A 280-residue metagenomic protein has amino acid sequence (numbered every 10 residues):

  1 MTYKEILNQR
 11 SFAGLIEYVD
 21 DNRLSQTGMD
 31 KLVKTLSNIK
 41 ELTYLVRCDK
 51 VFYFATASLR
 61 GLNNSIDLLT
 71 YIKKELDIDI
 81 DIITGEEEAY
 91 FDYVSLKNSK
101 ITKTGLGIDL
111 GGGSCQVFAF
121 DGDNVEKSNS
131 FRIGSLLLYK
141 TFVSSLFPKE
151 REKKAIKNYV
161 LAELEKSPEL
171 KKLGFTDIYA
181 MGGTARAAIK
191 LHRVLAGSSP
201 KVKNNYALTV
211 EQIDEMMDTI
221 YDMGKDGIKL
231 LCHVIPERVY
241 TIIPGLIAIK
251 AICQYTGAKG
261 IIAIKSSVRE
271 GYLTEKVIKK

Functional and structural regions predicted by a protein language model:
M1-I6, N124-E126: Beta-strand initiation motifs
L7-S11: Short amphipathic
I16-L45, T56-T104, A119-G122, E126-K280: Helical "lid/coupling" subdomains associated with nucleotide-phosphate turnover
D49-Y53: Conserved beta-strand/loop subsegment of P-loop NTPase cores
L110: Short glycine- and acidic-residue-rich catalytic loops of nucleotidyl-transferase/cyclase enzymes
G113-A119: Acidic, divalent-metal-coordinating active-site segment for phosphoryl/phosphodiester hydrolysis, typified by short
